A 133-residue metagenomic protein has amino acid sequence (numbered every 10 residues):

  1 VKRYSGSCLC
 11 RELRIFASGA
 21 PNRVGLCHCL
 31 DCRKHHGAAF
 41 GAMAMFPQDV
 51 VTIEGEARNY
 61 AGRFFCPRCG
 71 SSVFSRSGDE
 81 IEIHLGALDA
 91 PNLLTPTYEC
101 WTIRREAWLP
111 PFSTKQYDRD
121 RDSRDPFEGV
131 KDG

Functional and structural regions predicted by a protein language model:
V1-G133: A short Gly-Trp-Pro
